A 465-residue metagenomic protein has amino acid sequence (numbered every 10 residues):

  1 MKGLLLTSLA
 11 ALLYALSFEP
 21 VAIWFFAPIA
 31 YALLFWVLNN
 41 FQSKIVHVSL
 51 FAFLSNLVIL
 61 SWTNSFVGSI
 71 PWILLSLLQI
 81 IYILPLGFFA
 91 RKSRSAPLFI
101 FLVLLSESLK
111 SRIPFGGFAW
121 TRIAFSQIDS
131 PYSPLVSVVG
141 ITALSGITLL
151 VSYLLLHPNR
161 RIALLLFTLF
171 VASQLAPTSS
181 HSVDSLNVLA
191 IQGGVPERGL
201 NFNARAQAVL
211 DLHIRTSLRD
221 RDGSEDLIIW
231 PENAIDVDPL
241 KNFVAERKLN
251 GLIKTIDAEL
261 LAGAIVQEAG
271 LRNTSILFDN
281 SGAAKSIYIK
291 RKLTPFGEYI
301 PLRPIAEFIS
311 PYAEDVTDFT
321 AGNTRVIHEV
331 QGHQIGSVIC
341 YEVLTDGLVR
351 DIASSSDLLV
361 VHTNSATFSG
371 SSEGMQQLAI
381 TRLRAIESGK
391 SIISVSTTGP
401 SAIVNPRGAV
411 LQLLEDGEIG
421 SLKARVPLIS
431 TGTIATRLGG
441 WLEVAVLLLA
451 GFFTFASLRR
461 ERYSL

Functional and structural regions predicted by a protein language model:
M1-P177, G370, T381-R384, S396-S401 (+3 more regions): Membrane-embedded alpha-helical bundles of multi-pass enzymes that act on lipidic or dolichyl-linked glycan substrates
S179-L438: Soluble catalytic domains of enzymes that build or remodel membrane lipids, polysaccharides, and related
